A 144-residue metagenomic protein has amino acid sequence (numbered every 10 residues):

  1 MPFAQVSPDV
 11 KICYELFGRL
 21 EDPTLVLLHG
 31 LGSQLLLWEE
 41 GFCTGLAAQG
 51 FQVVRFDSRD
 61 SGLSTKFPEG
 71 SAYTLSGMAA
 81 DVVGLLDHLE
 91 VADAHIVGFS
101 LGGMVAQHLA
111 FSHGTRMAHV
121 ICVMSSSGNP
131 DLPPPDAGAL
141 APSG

Functional and structural regions predicted by a protein language model:
M1-F3: Short, hydrophobic/aromatic-rich segments at coil-to-beta transitions
V6-P68: Conserved HGGG/HGGXW glycine-rich cap/lid loop of the alpha/beta-hydrolase fold
C43, V83, F111-G114: A structural alpha-helix within SAM-dependent methyltransferase catalytic domains
S61-L101: Active-site loop/oxyanion-hole signature of alpha/beta-hydrolase fold enzymes
A92-P135: Conserved hydrolase catalytic core segment
P133-G144: Helical cap/lid subdomains and adjacent loops of hydrolase enzymes that gate the active-site channel and determine
